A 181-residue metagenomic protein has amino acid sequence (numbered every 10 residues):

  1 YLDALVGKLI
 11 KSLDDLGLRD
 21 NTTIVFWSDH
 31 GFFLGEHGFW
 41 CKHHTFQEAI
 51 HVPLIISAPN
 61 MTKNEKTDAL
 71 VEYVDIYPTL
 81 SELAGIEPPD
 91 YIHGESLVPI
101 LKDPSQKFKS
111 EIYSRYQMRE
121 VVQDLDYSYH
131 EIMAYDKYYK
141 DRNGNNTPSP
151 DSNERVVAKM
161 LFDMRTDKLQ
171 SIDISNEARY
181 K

Functional and structural regions predicted by a protein language model:
Y1-H37: Metal-dependent active-site segment of extracytoplasmic phospho-/sulfohydrolases and closely related
G7-K11, C41-Q106, V157, I172: Substrate-binding rim/cap in mid-to-C-terminal beta-strand-loop elements of soluble/periplasmic
D14-L18, E87-P89, R179: Structural helix-adjacent loops and short alpha-helical linkers that scaffold large soluble proteins
R19-I24, F108, D124-Y127: Loop/turn elements at helix/coil->beta-strand transitions in domains of secreted/extracellular proteins
T23-S28, I55-I56, E111-Y116, H130-E131: Short beta-strand segments
F32-G35, P104-F108: Secretory-pathway/luminal and periplasmic proteins that interact with or process carbohydrate-rich
Q47-E48, S114-A178: C-terminal, low-complexity/hydrophilic appendages and adjacent surface loops of extracellular/periplasmic anionic
Q106, E177-K181: Short, intrinsically disordered, charge-balanced linker/junction segments flanking boundaries in proteins
